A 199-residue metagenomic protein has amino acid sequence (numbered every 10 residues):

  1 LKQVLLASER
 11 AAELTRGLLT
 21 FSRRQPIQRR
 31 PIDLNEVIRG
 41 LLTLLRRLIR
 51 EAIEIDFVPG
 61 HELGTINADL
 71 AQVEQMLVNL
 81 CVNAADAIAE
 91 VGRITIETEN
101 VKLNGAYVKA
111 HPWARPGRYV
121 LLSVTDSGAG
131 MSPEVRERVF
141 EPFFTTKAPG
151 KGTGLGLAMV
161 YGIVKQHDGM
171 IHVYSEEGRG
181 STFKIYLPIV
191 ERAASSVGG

Functional and structural regions predicted by a protein language model:
L1-G199: Core catalytic ATP-binding domain of two-component histidine kinases
